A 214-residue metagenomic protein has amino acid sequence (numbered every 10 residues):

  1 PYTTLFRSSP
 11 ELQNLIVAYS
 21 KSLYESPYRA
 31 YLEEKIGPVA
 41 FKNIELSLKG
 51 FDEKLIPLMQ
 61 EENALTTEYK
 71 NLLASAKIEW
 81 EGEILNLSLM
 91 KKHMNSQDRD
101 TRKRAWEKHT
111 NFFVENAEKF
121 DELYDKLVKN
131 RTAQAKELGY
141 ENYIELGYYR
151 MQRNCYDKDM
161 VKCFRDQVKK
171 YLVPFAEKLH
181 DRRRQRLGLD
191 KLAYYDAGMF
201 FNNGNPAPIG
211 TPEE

Functional and structural regions predicted by a protein language model:
P1-D159, C163-G210: A well-structured
